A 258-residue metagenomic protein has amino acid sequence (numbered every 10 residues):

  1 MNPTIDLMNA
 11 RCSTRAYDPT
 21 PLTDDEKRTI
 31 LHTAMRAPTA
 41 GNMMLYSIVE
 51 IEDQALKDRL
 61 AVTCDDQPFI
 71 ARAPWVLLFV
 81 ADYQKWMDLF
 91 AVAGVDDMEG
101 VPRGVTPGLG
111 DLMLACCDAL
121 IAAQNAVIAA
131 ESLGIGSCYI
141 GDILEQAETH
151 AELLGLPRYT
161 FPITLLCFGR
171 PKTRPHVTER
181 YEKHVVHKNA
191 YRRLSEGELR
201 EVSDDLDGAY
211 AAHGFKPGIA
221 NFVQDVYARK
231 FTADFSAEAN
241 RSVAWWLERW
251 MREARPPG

Functional and structural regions predicted by a protein language model:
M1-G258: Acidic, surface-exposed loops and disordered segments
